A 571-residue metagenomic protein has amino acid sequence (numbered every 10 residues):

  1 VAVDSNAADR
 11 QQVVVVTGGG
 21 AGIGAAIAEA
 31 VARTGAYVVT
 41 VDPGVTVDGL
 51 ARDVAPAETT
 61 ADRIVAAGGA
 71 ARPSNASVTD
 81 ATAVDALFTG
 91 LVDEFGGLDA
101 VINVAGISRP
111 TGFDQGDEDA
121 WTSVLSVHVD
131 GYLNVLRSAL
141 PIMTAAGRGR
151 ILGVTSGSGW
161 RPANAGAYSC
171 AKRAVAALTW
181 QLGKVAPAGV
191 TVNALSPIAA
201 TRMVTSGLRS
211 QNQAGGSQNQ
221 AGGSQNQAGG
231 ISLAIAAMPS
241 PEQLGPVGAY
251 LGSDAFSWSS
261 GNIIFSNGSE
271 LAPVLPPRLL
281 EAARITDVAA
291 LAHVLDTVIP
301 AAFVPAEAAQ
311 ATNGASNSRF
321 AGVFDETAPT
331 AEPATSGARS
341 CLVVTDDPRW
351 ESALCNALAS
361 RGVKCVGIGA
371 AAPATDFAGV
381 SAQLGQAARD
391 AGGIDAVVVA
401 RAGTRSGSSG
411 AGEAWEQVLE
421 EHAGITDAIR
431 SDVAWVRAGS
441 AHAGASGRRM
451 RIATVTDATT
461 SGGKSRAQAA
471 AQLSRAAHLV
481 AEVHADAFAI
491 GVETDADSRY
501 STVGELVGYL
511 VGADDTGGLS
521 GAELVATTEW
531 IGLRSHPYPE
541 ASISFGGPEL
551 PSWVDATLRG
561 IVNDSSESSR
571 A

Functional and structural regions predicted by a protein language model:
N6-V39, A331-C365: Canonical Rossmann dinucleotide-binding motif of NAD(H)/NADP(H)-dependent dehydrogenases/reductases, specifically
V54, E58, S74-A86, E118 (+1 more regions): The beta1-alpha1 cofactor-binding region of Rossmann-like NAD(H)/NADP(H)-dependent oxidoreductases
A70, G97-D99, A176-T179, V185-R202 (+7 more regions): Conserved Rossmann-fold SDR core element
G112-F113, D117-T122, S408-G424: Substrate-binding pocket helix/loop in short-chain dehydrogenase/reductase
L136, A171, R466-A470: Active-site helix of classical SDR
L136-R137, W180, V433-S440, S446: A short, exposed helix-loop element centered on a Lys and neighboring polar residues
Q213-G216, G223-S318, D495-A571: C-terminal helical subdomain
